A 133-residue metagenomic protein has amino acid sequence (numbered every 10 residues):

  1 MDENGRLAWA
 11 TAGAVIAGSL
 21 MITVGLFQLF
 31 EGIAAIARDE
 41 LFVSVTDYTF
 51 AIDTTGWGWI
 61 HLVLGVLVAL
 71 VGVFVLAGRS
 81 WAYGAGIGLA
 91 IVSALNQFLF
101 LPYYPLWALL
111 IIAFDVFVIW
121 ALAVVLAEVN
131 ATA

Functional and structural regions predicted by a protein language model:
M1-A133: Topology signature of small-to-medium multi-pass alpha-helical membrane proteins
